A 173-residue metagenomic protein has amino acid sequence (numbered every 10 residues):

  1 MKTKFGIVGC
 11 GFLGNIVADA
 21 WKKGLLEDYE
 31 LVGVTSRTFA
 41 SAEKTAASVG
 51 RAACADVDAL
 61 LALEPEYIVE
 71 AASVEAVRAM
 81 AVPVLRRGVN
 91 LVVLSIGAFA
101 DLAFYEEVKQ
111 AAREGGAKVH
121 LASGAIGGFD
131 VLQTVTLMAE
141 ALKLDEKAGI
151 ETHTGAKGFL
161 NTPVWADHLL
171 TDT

Functional and structural regions predicted by a protein language model:
M1-K44: N-terminal Rossmann-like dinucleotide-binding module
V8, I16-V17, H120, I126-T173: Active-site-lining helix/loop region of Rossmann-like oxidoreductase modules
D19, D58, V82-P83, E106 (+1 more regions): Alpha-helical segments flanking ligand/cofactor-binding loops in enzyme cores
K44-G50: Short, conserved SAM-binding/catalytic segment of Class I S-adenosyl-L-methionine-dependent methyltransferases
R51, R87-V89, E114-A117: A short helix->loop->beta-strand "cap" motif at the edges of active sites that frequently abuts
C54, E70, V93, V119-S123: General beta-strand structural signal in soluble alpha/beta enzymes
A55-R86, A98-L102: Beta-loop-alpha module in the N-terminal Rossmann-like domain of NAD(P)-dependent dehydrogenases, especially those
I96-K118: Rossmann-fold NAD(P)-binding glycine/threonine-rich loop
